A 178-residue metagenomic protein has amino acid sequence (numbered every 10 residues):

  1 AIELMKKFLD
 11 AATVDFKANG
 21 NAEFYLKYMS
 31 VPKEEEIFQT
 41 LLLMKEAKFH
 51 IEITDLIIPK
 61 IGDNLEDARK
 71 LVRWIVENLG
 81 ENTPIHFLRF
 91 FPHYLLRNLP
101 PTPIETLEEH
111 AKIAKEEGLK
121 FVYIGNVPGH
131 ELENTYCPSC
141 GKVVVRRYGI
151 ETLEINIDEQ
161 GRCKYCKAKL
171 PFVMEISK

Functional and structural regions predicted by a protein language model:
A1-T102: Conserved AdoMet/S-adenosylmethionine-binding subsite of the radical SAM
K60-K178: Auxiliary Fe-S-binding modules of radical SAM enzymes
